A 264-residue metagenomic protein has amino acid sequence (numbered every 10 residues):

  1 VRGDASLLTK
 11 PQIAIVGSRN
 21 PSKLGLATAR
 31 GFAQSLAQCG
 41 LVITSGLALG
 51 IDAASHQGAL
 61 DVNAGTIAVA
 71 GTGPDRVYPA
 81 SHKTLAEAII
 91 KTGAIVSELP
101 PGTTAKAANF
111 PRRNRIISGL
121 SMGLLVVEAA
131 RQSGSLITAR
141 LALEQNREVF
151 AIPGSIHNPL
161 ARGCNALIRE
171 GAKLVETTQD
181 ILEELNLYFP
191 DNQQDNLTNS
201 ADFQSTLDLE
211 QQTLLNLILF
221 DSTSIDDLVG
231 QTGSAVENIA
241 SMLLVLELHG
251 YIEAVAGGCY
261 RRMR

Functional and structural regions predicted by a protein language model:
V1-R264: Glycine-biased, small-residue-rich flexible motifs in mid-sequence functional cores and linkers
